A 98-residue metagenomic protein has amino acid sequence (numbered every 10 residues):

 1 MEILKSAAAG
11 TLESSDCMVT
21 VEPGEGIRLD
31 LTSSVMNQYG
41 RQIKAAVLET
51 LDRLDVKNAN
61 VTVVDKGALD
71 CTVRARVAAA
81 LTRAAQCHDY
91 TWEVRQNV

Functional and structural regions predicted by a protein language model:
M1-V98: N-terminal intrinsically disordered, cationic/polar leader segments that include organellar targeting peptides
